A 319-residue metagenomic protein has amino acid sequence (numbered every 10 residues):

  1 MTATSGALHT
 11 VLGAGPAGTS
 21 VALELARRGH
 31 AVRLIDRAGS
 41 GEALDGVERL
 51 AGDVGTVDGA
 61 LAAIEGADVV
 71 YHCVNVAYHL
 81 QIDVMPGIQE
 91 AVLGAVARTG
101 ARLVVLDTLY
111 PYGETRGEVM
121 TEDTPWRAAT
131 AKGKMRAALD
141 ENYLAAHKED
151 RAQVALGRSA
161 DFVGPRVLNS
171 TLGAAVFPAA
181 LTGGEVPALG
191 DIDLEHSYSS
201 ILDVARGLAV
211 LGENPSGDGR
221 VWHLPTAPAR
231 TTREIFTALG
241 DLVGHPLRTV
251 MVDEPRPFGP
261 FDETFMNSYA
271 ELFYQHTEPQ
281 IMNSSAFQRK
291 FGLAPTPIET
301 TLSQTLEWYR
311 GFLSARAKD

Functional and structural regions predicted by a protein language model:
S40-G41, V47-T99: NAD(P)H-binding glycine-rich loop region in Rossmannoid oxidoreductase-like domains and their noncatalytic homologs
E90-A138: Conserved Rossmann-fold NAD(P)-dependent oxidoreductase catalytic core, especially the SDR/UDP-sugar
T108, E141-R166: Conserved beta-loop-beta element that borders a ligand/cofactor-binding pocket
E149, A160-E195, L239: NAD(P)-dependent short-chain dehydrogenase/reductase
G164-A175, L211-W222, H245: Glycine/proline-rich active-site loop of Rossmann-fold NAD(P)-dependent oxidoreductases
E195-L202, W222-L242, T296: Substrate-binding strand-loop-helix patch in Rossmann-like NAD(P)-dependent oxidoreductase/epimerase domains
E234-I281, S314-D319: Terminal hydrophobic/aromatic helix or amphipathic segment near a protein terminus
Q288, P297-D319: Amphipathic terminal alpha-helices
